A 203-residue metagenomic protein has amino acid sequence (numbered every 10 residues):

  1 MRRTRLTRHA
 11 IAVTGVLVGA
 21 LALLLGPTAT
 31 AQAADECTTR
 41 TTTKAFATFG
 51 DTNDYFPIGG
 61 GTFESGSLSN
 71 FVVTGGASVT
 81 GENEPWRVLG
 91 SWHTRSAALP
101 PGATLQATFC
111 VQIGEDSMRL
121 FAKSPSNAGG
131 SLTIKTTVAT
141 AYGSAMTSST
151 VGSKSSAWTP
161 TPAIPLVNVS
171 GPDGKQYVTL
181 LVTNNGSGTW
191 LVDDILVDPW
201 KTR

Functional and structural regions predicted by a protein language model:
R2-G15: Bacterial N-terminal signal peptides that target proteins for export
A20-T30: C-terminal segment of classical bacterial N-terminal signal peptides
A34-E36, A47-G50, F56-R95: Extracellular glycan-recognition surfaces and repeat-rich motifs
F49, N53, A139-Y177, T183-L191: Extracellular carbohydrate recognition and processing domains and analogous Trp-centered ligand-binding platforms
F63, D116-S124, K175-N184: Extracellular beta-strand-rich recognition modules
F71-V73, A98-P100, V111-E115, K123-L132 (+1 more regions): Extended, low-complexity, turn-rich repeat/linker tracts enriched in Gly/Pro/Ser/Thr and Asp/Glu that occur
L89-S117, T161-A163: Short beta-strands within extracellular/lumenal beta-sheet-rich domains
S187-R203: Exposed low-complexity, polar/acidic, P/S/T/G-rich flexible segments that act as propeptides, protease-susceptible
